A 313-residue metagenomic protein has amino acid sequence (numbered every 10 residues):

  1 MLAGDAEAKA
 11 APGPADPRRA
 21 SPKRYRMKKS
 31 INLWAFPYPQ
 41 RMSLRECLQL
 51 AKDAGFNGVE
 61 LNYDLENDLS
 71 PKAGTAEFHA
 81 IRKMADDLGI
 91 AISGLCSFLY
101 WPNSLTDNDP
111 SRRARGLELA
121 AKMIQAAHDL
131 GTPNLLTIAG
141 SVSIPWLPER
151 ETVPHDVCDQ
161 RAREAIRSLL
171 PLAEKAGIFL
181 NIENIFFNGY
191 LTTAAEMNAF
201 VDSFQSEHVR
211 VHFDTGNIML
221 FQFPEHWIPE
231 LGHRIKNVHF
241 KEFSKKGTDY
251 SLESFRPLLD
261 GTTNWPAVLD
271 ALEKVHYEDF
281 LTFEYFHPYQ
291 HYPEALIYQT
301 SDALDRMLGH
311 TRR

Functional and structural regions predicted by a protein language model:
G4-K28: C-terminal segment of N-terminal export signals and the immediately downstream linker at the start of the mature
S21, S43-E46, M84-L88, N103-R210 (+2 more regions): Active-site acidic/histidine proton-transfer and metal-coordination neighborhood in alpha/beta enzyme cores
P22-S30, A35-G55, D86, R167 (+1 more regions): Histidine-acidic metal/acid-base catalytic patches
S30, S93, L135-L136, N181 (+2 more regions): Structural detector of well-ordered beta-strand residues that form the stable sheet scaffold of enzyme domains
N57, L61, S93-S97, L136-A139 (+1 more regions): Non-cysteine beta-strand/loop elements that form the S-adenosyl-L-methionine
N62-R82, A139-W146: Glycine-rich, proline-tolerant flexible connector loops at the mouths of alpha/beta enzymes
Y63-D68, Y100-P102, V142-P145, S244-S251: Conserved radical SAM core fold
N67-L69, P102-N103, V142-S143, F186-L191 (+2 more regions): Short, small-residue-enriched loops and turns at beta-alpha junctions that line or gate enzyme active sites
